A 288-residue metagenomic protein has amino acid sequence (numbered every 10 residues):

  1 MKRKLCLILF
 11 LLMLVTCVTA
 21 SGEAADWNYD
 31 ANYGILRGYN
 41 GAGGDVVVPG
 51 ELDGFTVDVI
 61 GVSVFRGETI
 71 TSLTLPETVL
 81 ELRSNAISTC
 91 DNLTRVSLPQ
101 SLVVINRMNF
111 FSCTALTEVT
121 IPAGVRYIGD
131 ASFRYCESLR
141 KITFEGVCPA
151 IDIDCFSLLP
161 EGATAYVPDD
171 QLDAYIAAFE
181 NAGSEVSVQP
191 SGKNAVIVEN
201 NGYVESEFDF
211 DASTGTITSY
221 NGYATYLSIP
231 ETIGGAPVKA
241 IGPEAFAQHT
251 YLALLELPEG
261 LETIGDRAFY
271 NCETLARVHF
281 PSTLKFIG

Functional and structural regions predicted by a protein language model:
K4-G22: Sec-dependent N-terminal signal peptides of Gram-positive bacterial secreted proteins and lipoproteins
E23-W27, A195-F208: N-terminal low-complexity, Pro/Thr/Ser-rich intrinsically disordered segments that act as propeptides or flexible
A24-N32, G41-D58, E68-E81, C90-V104 (+9 more regions): Structural signature of tandem-repeat unit edges
G61-V64, R83-A86, N106-N109, G129-S132 (+4 more regions): Consensus positions within tandem repeat domains that build extended binding/scaffold surfaces
F111, R134, D154-L158, F179: A structural signal for leucine-rich repeat
A174-E180: Short, surface-exposed terminal/edge motifs of secreted or surface/virion proteins that either
E180-N201: STAS-like cytosolic regulatory interaction modules
